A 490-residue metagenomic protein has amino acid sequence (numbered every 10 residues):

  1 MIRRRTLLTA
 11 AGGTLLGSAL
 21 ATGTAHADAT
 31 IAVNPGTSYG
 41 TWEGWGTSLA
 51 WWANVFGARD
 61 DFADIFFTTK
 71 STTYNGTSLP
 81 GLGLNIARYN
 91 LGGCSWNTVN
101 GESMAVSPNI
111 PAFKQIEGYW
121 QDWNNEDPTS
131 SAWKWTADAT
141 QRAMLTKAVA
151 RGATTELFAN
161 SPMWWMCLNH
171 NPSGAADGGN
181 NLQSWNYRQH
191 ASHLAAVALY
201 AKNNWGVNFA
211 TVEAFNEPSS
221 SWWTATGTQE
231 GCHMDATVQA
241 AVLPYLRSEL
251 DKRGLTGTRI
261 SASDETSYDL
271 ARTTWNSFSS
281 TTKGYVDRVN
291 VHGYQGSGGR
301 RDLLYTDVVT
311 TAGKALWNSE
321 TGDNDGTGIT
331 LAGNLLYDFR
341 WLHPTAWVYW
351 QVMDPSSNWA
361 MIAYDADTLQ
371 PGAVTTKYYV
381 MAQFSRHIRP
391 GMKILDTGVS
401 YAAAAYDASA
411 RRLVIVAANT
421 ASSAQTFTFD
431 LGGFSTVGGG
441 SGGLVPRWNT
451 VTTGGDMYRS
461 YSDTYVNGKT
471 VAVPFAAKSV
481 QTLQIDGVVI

Functional and structural regions predicted by a protein language model:
M1-L15: N-terminal secretory signal peptides and thylakoid transit peptides that target proteins across membranes
N34-F209, P244: N-terminal catalytic cores of secreted or lumenal carbohydrate-active enzymes
E43-L49, N85-L91, T154-F158, A210-A214 (+5 more regions): Structural recognition of the beta-strand scaffold that forms the well-ordered cores of secreted hydrolase catalytic
H193, N204, P218-E320: Active-site neighborhood of glycoside hydrolase catalytic domains
A315-V380, T397: Aromatic/acidic polysaccharide-binding cleft in carbohydrate-active enzymes
A363-R411, G440: Glycan-recognition and catalytic regions of carbohydrate-active enzymes
T397-G438, K478: Carbohydrate-binding surface patches
Y465-I490: C-terminal beta-strand-rich structural cap/linker in extracellular carbohydrate-active enzymes
